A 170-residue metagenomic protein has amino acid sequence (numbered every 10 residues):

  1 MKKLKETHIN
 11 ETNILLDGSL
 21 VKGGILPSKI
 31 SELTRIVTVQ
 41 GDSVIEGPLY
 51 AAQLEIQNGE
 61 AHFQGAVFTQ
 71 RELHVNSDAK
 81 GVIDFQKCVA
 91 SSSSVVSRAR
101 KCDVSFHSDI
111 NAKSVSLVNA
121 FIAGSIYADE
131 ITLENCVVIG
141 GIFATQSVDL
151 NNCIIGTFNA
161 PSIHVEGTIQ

Functional and structural regions predicted by a protein language model:
M1-Q170: Extended beta-solenoid/beta-helix repeat architectures
